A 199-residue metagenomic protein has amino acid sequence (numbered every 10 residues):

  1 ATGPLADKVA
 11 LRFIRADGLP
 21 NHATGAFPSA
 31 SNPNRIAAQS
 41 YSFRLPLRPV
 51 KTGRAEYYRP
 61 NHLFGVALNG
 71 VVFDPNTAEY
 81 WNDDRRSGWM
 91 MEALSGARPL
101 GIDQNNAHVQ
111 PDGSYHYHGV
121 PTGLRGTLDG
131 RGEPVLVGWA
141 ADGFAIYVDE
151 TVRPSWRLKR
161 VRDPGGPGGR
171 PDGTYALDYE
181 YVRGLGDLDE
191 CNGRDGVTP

Functional and structural regions predicted by a protein language model:
A1-G96: Solvent-exposed N-terminal domain segments of exported/luminal and surface proteins
S31, L100-A107, D187-R194: Short, recurring structural edge motifs at helix starts
S40-S42, N61-L63, I102, D112-H116 (+5 more regions): Extracellular structured ligand-interaction cores
L45, A67-D74, P111-R125, V197-P199: Extracellular/lumenal glycan-associated surfaces
K51, V72-D74, E79-N82, P121-R125 (+2 more regions): Short loop/turn segments at secondary-structure transitions that flank enzyme active sites
K51-H62, L124-L136: Short acidic, Pro/Gly- and aromatic-enriched capping/linker segments at domain boundaries
A78, D83, W89-L124, E133: Core of folded catalytic or high-affinity ligand/protein-binding domains in predominantly eukaryotic proteins
G132, V137-P199: Extended, compositionally biased non-globular segments
